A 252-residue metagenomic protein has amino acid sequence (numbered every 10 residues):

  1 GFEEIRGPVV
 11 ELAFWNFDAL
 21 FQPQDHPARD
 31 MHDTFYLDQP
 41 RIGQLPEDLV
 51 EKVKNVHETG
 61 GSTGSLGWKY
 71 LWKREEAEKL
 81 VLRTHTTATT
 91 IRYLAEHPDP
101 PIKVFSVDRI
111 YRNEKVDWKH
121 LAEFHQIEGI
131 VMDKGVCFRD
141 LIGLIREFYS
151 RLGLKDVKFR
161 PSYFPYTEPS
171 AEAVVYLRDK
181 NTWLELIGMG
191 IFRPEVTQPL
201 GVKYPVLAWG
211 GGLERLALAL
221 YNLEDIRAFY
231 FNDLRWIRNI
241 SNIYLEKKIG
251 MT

Functional and structural regions predicted by a protein language model:
G1-T252: TRNA-recognition modules of translation machinery and tRNA-sensing kinases, especially anticodon-binding
